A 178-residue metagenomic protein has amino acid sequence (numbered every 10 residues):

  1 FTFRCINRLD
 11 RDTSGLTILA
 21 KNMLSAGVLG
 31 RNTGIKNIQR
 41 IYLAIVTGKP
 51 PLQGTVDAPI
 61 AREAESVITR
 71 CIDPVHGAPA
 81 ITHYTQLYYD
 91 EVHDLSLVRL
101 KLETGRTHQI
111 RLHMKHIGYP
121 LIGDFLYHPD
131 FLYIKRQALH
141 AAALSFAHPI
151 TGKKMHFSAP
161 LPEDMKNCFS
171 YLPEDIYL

Functional and structural regions predicted by a protein language model:
F1-L178: RNA pseudouridine synthases
